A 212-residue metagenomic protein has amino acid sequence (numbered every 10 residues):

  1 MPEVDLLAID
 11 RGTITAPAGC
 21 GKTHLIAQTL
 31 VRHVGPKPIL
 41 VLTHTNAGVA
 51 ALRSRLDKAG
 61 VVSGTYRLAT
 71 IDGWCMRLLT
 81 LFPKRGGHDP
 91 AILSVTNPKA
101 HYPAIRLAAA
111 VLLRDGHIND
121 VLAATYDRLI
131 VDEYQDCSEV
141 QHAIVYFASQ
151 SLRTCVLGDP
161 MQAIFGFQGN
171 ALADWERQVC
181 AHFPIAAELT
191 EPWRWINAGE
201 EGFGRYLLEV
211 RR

Functional and structural regions predicted by a protein language model:
M1-L81: P-loop NTPase Walker
D5-R11, T15, P90-G169: Conserved helicase NTPase motor core
G35-P38, G64, Q150-R153, A181-A187: Short glycine-/polar-rich loops that comprise or flank the Walker A/P-loop and associated switch/sensor motifs
V41-L42, L68, R153-D159, E188: Structural recognition of the conserved hydrophobic beta-strand(s) that form the central parallel beta-sheet of P-loop
T43, G60-L113: Inter-Walker segment of RecA-like/P-loop motor cores
T43-N46, D72, G158-M161, G169-N170 (+1 more regions): A short beta-strand-to-loop transition that corresponds to the Sensor-1 phosphate-sensing loop of AAA+ P-loop ATPases
Q162-G166, R177-R212: Conserved coupling/interface region of RecA-like P-loop/ASCE motor cores
A171-E176: Post-DEXD/H (motif II) to motif III coupling segment of the RecA-like Helicase ATP-binding lobe
